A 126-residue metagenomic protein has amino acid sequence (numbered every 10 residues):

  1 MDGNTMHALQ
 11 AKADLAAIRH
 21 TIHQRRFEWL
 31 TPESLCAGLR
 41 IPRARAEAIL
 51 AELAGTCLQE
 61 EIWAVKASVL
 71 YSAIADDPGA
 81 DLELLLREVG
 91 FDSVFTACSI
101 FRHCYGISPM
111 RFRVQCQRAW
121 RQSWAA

Functional and structural regions predicted by a protein language model:
D2, E33-E61, L86-R111: Basic/polar phosphate-binding segments, predominantly the helix-turn-helix DNA-binding elements of transcriptional
D2-A17, T56-K66: Short, Lys/Arg-enriched anionic-surface-contact patches
G3-T5, L9-Q10, C98-A126: …primarily DNA-binding HTH/wHTH and HhH modules…
L9, I18, Q24-R25, L39-A44 (+3 more regions): Short, intrinsically disordered low-complexity segments
Q10, A17-T31, L50, A54 (+4 more regions): Basic, amphipathic alpha-helical hairpins
E33, E52-D92, V114-A126: Terminal helix-turn-helix DNA-binding modules in bacterial transcription factors
